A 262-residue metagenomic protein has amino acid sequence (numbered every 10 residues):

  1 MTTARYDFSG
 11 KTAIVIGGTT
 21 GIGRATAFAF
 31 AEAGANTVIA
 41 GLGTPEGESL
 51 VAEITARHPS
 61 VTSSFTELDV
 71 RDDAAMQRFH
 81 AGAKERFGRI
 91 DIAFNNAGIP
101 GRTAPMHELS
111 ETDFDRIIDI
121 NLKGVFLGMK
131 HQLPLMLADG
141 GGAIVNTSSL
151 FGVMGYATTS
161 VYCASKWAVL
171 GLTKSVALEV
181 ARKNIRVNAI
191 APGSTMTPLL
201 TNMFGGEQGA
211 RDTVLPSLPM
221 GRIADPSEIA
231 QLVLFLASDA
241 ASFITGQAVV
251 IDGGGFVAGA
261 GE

Functional and structural regions predicted by a protein language model:
T2-R5, P100-T103, M154, L234 (+1 more regions): Short C-terminal tail/terminal secondary-structure segment of NAD(P)H-dependent dehydrogenase/reductase domains
T12, T19-G21, G43: Conserved glycine-rich cofactor-binding loop
A104-M106, S110-I118, V214: Substrate-binding pocket helix/loop in short-chain dehydrogenase/reductase
M129, S165, T173: Active-site helix of classical SDR
P134, L178-R182, S242: Alpha-helical segment proximal to the catalytic Tyr-Lys
S149: Residue(s) in the substrate-gating loop at a strand-loop-helix junction that position the organic substrate next
L170, V187, A191-N202: Short, flexible catalytic-loop segment of classical short-chain dehydrogenase/reductase
